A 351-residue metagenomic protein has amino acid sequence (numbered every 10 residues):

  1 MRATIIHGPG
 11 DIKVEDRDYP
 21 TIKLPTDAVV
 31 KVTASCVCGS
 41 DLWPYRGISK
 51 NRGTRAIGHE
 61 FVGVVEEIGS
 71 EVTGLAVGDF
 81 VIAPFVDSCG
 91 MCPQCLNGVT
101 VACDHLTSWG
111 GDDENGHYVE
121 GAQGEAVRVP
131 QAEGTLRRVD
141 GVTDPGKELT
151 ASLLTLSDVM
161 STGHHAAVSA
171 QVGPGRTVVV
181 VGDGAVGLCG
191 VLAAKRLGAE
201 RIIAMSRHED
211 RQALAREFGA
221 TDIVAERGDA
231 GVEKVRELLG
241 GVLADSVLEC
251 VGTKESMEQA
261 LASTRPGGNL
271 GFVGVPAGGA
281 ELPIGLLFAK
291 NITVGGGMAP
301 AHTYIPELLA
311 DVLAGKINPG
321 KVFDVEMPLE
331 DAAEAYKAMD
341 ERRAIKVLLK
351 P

Functional and structural regions predicted by a protein language model:
M1-A3, E258-A262, H302-P351: C-terminal hydrophobic helical "lid"/dimerization subdomain of Rossmann-like NAD(P)H-dependent oxidoreductases
P20-S35, I48-L96, V101, E120 (+1 more regions): Glycine-rich beta-strand-centered segment in the early N-terminal region that forms part of a ligand/cofactor-binding
M91-V181: NAD(P)H dinucleotide-binding glycine-rich loop of Rossmann-like/cofactor-binding domains, especially the beta1-alpha1
T177-D183, L188, K195-Q259: Adenosine-nucleotide cofactor-binding segment
H208, P276, P300: Residues in the short beta-alpha loop(s) of Rossmann-like NAD(P)-binding domains
G268-N269: Glycine-centered, small-residue-biased loops immediately flanking beta-strands in adenine/cofactor-binding cores
G274-K290: Rossmann-fold NAD(P)-binding glycine/threonine-rich loop
